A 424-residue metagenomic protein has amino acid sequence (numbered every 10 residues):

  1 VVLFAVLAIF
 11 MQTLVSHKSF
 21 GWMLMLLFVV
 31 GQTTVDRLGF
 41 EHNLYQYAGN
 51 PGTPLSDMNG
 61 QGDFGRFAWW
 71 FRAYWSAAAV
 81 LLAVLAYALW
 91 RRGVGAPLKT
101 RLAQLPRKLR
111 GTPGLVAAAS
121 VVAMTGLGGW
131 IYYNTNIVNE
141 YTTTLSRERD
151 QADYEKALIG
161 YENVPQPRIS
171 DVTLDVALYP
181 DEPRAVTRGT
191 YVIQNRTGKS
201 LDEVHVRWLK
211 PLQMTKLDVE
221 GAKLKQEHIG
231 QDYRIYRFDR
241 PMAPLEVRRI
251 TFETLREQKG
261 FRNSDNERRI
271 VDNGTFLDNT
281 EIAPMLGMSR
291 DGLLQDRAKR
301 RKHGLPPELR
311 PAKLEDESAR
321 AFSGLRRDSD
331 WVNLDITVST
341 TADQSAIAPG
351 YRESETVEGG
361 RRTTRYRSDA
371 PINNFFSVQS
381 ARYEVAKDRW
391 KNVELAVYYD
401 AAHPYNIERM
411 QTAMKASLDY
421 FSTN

Functional and structural regions predicted by a protein language model:
V1-V15, L81-L82: Hydrophobic alpha-helical transmembrane segments of polytopic membrane proteins
S19-L89: Terminal transmembrane helical anchor/hairpin motif
P113-P183, R297-A312, G324-D328: N-terminal, polar/Ser/Thr-rich
V122-I131, E308-N424: Hydrophobic helix-coil surface modules that form long, contiguous segments used for peptide/substrate interaction
T142-L145, L255-D330, Y383: Glycine/proline-rich low-complexity spacer/linker segments in large multi-domain proteins
L178, Y191-G198, W208: Asparagine-centered strand-capping/turn motif at beta-strand->loop junctions
G189-Y191, L245-G260, L334-A342, T364-P371: Short, hydrophobic/aromatic-enriched beta-strand segments in well-ordered soluble domains
L201, P211-N273, F322-R326: A surface-exposed beta-strand-loop module
